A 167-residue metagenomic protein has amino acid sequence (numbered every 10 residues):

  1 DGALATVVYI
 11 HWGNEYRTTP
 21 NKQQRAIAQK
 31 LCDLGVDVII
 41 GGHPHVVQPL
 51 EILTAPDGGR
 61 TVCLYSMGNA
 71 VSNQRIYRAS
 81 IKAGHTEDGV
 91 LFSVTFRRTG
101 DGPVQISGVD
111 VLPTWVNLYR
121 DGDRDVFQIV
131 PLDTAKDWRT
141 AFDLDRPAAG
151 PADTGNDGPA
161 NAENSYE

Functional and structural regions predicted by a protein language model:
D1-T19: Short acidic, glycine-rich surface-loop motifs adjacent to enzyme active sites
D1-T6, L53-C63, G102-S107: Beta-strand-turn-beta hairpins that frame and shape the catalytic cleft of phosphate-ester-processing enzymes
H11, E51, P56, V126-I129: Solvent-exposed, non-transmembrane amphipathic alpha-helical segments
H11-E15, H45, G68-A70, T114: Active-site beta-loop-alpha junctions enriched in small/polar residues
K22-V90: Conserved beta-sheet core of the metallophosphoesterase superfamily
R75-I76, S80-E167: A short C-terminal boundary segment appended to hydrolase-like catalytic domains
